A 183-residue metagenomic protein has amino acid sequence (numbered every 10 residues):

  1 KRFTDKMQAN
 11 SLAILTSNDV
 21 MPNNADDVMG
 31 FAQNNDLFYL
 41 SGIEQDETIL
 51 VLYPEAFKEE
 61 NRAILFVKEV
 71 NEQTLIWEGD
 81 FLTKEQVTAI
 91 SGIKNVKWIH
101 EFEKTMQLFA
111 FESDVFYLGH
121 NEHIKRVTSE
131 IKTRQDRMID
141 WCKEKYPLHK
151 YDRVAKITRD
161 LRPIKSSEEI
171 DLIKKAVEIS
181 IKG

Functional and structural regions predicted by a protein language model:
K1-G183: A composition/biophysics-driven feature that prefers long, compositionally simple stretches
